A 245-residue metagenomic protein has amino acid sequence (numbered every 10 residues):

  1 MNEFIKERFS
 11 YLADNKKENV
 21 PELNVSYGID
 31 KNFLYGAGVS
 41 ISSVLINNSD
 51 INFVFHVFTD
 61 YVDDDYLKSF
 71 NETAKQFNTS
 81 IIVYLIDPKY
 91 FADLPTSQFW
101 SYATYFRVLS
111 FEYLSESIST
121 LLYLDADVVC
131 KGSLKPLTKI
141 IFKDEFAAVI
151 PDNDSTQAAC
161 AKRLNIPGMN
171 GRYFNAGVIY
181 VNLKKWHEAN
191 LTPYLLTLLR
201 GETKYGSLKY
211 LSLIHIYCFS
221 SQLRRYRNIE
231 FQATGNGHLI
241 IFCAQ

Functional and structural regions predicted by a protein language model:
M1-G38: N-proximal low-complexity "stem/linker" segments adjacent to membrane-targeting elements
L34-N48: Histidine-anchored nucleotide/phosphate-binding helix
V54, F58-L85: Acidic donor-binding segment of Leloir-type glycosyltransferases
L67-N71, E116, K131-F142, T192: Short alpha-helix within the catalytic core of nucleotide-sugar-dependent glycosyltransferases
A74-Y113: Active-site-proximal specificity loops/subdomain of glycosyltransferases
L121: Short aromatic/hydrophobic "clamp" motif used to bind/position activated sugar donors
V128-A161: Conserved donor-nucleotide/metal-binding helix-loop-beta segment in metal-dependent transferases, i.e., the alpha-helix
A148-T156, G171-I214, C218-Q245: Catalytic core and acceptor-binding pocket of nucleotide-sugar-dependent glycosyltransferases
